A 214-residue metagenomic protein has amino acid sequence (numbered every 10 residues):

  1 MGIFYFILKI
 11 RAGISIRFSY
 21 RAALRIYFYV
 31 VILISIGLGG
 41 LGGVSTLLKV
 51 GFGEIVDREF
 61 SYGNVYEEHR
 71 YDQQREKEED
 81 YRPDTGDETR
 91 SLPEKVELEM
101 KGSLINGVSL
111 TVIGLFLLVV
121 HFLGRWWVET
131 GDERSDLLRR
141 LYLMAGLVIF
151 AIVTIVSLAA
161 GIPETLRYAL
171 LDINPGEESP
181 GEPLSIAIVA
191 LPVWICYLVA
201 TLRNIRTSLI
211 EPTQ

Functional and structural regions predicted by a protein language model:
M1-G131, S135-Q214: Hydrophobic/aromatic interaction determinants used to assemble and anchor large protein complexes
